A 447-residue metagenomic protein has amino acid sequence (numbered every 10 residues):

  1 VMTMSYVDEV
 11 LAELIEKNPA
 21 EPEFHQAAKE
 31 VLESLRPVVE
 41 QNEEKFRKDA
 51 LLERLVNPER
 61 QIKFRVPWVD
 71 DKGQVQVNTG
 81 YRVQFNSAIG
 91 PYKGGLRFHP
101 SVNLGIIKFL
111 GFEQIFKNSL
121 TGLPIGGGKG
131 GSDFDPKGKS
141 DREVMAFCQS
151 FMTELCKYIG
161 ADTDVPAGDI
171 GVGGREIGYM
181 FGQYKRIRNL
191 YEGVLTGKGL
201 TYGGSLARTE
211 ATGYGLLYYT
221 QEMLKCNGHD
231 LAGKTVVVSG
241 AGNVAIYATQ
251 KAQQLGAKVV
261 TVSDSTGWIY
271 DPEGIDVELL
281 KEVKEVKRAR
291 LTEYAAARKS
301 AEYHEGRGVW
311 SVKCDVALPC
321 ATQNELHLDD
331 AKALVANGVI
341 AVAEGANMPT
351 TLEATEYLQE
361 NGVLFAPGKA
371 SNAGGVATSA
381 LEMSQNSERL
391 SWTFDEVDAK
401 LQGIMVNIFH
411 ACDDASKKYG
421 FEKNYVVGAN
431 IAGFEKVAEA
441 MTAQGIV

Functional and structural regions predicted by a protein language model:
T3-A27, M223-L224, V335-V447: Adenosine-phosphate binding glycine-rich loop
P22-H25, Q41-K48, G122, I159-G168 (+4 more regions): Flexible, glycine/charged-enriched surface loops at secondary-structure junctions
K45-Q74: Structured beta-strand/loop patches that form or line metal/cofactor-binding pockets in enzymes
H99, N118-A232: Glycine/serine-rich phosphate-binding loop and adjoining beta1-alpha1 elements at the start of nucleotide-handling
F109, T163-A167, L190-L195, V238 (+6 more regions): General beta-strand structural signal in soluble alpha/beta enzymes
T196-G199, G204-K313: Glycine-rich phosphate/diphosphate-binding loop of Rossmann-like nucleotide-binding domains
G267-F365, A370: Rossmann-like adenosine-cofactor binding region
